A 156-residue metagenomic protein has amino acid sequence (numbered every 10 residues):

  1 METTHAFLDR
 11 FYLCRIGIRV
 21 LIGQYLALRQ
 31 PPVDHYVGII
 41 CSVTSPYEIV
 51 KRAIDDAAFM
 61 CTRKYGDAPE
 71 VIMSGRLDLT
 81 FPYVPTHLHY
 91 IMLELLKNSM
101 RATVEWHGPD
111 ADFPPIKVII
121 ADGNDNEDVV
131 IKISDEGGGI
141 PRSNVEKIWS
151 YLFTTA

Functional and structural regions predicted by a protein language model:
M1-E70, F81-H89: Signal-transmission coiled-coils
I54-D56, M60, P109, I119-A121: Extended, helix-rich structural scaffolds rather than catalytic motifs
V71-L77, D122-N124: Heptad-repeat coiled-coil segments of the DHp/HisKA dimerization-phosphoacceptor module
V84-P114: Conserved ATP-binding N-box helix of the HATPase_c
T103-A111, D128, I140-V145: Extended hydrophobic-aromatic, low-complexity segments
D112-I131: Short beta-strand-loop-beta element adjacent to the nucleotide/active-site pocket used for signaling
D135: Acidic ATP/Mg2+-coordinating residue in the GHKL
I140-A156: Short conserved segment of the HATPase_c
